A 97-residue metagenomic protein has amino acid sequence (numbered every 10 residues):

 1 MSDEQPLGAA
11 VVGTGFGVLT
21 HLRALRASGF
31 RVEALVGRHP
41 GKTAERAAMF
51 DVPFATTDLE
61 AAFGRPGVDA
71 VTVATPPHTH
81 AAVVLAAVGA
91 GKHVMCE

Functional and structural regions predicted by a protein language model:
M1-F50: N-terminal Rossmann-like dinucleotide-binding module
V52-E97: Beta-loop-alpha module in the N-terminal Rossmann-like domain of NAD(P)-dependent dehydrogenases, especially those
